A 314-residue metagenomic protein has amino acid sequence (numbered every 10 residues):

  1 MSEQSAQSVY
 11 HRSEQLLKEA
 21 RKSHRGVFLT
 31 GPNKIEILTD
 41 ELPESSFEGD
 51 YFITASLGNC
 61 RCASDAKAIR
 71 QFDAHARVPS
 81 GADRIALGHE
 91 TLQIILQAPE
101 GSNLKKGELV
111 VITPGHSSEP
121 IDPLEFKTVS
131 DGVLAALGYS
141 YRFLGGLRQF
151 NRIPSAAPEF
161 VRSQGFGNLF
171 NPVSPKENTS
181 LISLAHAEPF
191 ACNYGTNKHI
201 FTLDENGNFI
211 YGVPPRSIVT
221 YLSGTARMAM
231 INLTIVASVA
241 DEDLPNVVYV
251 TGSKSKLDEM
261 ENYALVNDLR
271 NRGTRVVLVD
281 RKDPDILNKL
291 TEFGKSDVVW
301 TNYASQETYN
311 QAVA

Functional and structural regions predicted by a protein language model:
Q7, Q15-V27: Short structural boundary motif marking the start of a folded domain
G26-E36: Extracellular beta-rich ligand/substrate-recognition surface
P43-N59, D73-L124, A157, G167: Glycine-rich beta-strand-centered segment in the early N-terminal region that forms part of a ligand/cofactor-binding
A66-A74: Short Gly/aromatic-enriched secondary-structure transition segments
H75-A82, G138-R142, G146, L265-L278: N-terminal glycine-rich dinucleotide-binding loop that anchors FAD/FMN and/or NAD(P) in oxidoreductases
V78, S117-R216: NAD(P)H dinucleotide-binding glycine-rich loop of Rossmann-like/cofactor-binding domains, especially the beta1-alpha1
V110, V161, V299: Receiver (REC) domain switch-region micro-motif
L203-V219, S223, M228-M230, T234-V247 (+1 more regions): Glycine-rich cofactor phosphate-binding loops and adjacent beta1-alpha1 units of small-molecule cofactor enzyme domains
